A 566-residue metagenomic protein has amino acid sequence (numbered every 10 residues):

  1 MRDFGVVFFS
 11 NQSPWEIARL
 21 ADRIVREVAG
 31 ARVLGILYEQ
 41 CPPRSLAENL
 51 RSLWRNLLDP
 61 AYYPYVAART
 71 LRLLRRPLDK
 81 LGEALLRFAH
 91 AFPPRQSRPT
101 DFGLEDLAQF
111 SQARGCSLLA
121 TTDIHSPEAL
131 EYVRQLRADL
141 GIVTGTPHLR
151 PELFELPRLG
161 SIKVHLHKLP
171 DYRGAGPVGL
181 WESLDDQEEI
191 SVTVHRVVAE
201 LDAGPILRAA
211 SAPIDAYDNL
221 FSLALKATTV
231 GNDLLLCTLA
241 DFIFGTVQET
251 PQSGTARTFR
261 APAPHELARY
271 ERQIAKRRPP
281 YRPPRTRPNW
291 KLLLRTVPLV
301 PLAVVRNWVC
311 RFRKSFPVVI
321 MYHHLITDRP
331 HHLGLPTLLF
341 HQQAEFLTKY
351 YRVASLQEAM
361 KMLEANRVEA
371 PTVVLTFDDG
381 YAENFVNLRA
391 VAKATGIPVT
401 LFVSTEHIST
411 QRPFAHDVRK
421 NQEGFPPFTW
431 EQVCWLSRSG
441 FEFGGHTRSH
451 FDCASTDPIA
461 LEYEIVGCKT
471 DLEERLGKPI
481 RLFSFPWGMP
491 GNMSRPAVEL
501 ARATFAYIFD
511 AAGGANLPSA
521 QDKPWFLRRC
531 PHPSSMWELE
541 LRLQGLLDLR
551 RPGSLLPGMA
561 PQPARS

Functional and structural regions predicted by a protein language model:
M1-L299: One-carbon transfer enzymes
S13-P14, C41-P43, I124-H125, P147-L149 (+11 more regions): Short, solvent-exposed loop/turn segments at secondary-structure junctions
L20-R32, Q342-Y350, V391-T395, S439: A short, Lys/Arg-enriched amphipathic alpha-helix followed by its capping loop at the start of a domain
V178-E182, N387-T405: A short alpha/beta connector and helix-capping loop motif
P280-T376, E383, S455-S566: C-terminal active-site subregion of NodB/CE4 polysaccharide deacetylases
R313, T348, A390-I397, P426-G444 (+2 more regions): Acidic (Asp/Glu)-rich catalytic clusters
S409-F425: Aromatic- and acidic-residue-enriched segments that line the glycan-binding/catalytic groove of carbohydrate-active
